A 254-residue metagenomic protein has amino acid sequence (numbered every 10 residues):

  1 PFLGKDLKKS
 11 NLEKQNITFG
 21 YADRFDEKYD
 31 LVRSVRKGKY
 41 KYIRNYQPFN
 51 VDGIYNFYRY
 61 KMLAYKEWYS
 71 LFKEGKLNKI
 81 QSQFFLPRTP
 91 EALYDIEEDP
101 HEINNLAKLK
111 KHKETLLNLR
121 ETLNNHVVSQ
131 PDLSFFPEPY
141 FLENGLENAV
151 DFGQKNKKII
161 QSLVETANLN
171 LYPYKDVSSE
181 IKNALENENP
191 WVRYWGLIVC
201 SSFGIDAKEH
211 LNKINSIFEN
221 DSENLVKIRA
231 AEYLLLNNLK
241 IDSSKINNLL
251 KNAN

Functional and structural regions predicted by a protein language model:
P1-E13, N56-E74, I181-K182, N215: Short secondary-structure boundary segments
P1-K37, H112-E121: Polar, surface-exposed loop/tail segments that function as active-site lids or cofactor/substrate-recognition elements
G4, G38-K39, S201, L235: Glycine-centered flexibility sites
L7, F19, V35, Y42 (+4 more regions): Generic structural hydrophobic/aromatic packing signal, biased to beta-strands
L12-Q15, Y40, V128, D132: Generic structural signal for secondary-structure transition and capping sites
Y21, R44-Y46, P131: Active-site proximal loops enriched in glycine and acidic residues that flank catalytic Cys/His/Asp and coordinate
F25-K108, T115: C-terminal, low-complexity/hydrophilic appendages and adjacent surface loops of extracellular/periplasmic anionic
G75-P90, E98, L106-N212, S216-A253: Long, internal low-complexity/basic segments
